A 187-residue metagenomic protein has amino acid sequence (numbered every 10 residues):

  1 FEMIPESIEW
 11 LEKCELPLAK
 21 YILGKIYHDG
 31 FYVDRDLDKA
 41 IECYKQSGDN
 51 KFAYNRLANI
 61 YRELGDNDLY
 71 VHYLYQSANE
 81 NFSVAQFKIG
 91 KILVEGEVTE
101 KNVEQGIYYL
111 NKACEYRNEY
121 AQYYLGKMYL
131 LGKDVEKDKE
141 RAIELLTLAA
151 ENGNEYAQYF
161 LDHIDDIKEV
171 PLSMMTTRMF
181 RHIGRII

Functional and structural regions predicted by a protein language model:
E2-M3, E15-K20, D29-F31, D49-K51 (+5 more regions): Short helix-capping/linker turns of helical repeat alpha-solenoids
I22-D29, Y54-E63, K88-E95, Y124-L131 (+1 more regions): Hydrophobic face of amphipathic alpha-helices that form TPR/SEL1-like repeat modules and related alpha-solenoid
G48-D49, E140-E155, D162, M179: TPR/TPR-like (Sel1-like) alpha-helical repeat modules
Q158-I187: Terminal, low-structured helical/coil segments at or just beyond the last alpha-helical repeat
